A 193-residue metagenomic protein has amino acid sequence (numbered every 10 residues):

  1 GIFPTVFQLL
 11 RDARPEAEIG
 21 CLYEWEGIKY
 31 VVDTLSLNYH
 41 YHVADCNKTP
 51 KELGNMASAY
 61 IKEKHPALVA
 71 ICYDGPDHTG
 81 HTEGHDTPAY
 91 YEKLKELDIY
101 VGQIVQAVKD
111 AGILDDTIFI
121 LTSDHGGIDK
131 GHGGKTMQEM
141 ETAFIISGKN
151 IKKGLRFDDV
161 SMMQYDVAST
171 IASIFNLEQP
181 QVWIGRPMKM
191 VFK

Functional and structural regions predicted by a protein language model:
G1-K64, V167, S173, G185-V191: Active-site-proximal alpha/beta segments of enzymes that process anionic O-linked groups
G1-P4, N47-E52, P88-D98, D158-Y165 (+1 more regions): Soluble non-cytosolic domains of exported or imported proteins
A13-G20, K64-V69, I113-F119, T142 (+1 more regions): Loop/turn elements at helix/coil->beta-strand transitions in domains of secreted/extracellular proteins
W25-K29, G75-T79, H125-I128, N150-K152: Solvent-exposed loop/turn segments at secondary-structure junctions within structured extracellular/periplasmic domains
K29-H40, A57-I99, Q103: Active-site His/acidic residue clusters
K93-T136, F144, I171: Metal-dependent active-site segment of extracytoplasmic phospho-/sulfohydrolases and closely related
K135-E178: Substrate-binding rim/cap in mid-to-C-terminal beta-strand-loop elements of soluble/periplasmic
M162, L177-K193: Polar, surface-exposed loop/tail segments that function as active-site lids or cofactor/substrate-recognition elements
